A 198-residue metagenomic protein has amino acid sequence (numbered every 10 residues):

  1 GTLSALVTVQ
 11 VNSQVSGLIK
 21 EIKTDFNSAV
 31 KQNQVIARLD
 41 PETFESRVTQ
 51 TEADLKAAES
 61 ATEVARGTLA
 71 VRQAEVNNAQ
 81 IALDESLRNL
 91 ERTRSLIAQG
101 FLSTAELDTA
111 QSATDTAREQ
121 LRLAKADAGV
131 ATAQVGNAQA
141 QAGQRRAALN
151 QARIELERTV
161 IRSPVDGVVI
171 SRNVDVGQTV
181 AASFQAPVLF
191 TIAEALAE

Functional and structural regions predicted by a protein language model:
T2-V64, Q99-E106, S171-D175, Q185: Long, amphipathic coiled-coil "stalk"/hairpin helices in large membrane-associated assemblies
Q14, E63-V71, E85, N89-R92 (+2 more regions): Elongated periplasmic alpha-helical coiled-coil
T24, A193-E198: Short, intrinsically disordered, charge-balanced linker/junction segments flanking boundaries in proteins
K56-V135: Alpha-helical hairpins and coiled-coil heptad-repeat segments
